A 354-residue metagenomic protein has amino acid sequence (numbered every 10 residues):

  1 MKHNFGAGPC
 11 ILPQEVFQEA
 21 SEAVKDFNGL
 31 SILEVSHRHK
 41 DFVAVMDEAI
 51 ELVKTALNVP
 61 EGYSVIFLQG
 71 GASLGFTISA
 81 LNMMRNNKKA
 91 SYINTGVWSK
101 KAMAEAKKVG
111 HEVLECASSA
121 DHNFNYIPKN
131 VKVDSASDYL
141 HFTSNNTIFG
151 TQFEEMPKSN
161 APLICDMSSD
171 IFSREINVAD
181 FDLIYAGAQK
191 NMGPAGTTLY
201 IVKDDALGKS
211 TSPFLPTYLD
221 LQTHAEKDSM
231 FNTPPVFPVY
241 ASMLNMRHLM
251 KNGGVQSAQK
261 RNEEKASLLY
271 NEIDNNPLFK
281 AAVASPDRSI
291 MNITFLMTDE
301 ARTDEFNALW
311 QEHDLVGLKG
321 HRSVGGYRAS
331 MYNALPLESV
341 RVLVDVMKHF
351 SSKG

Functional and structural regions predicted by a protein language model:
K2, R328-G354: PLP-dependent enzyme catalytic core of the Aspartate aminotransferase-like
K2-I50: A glycine-/small-polar-enriched, mobile loop at the entrance of the PLP active site in fold-type I
G29-G75, N82, V97, E105: Conserved N-terminal alpha-helix of the aminotransferase class I/II PLP-enzyme fold
M84-K100: Conserved PLP-anchoring active-site segment centered on the Schiff-base-forming lysine
A106, S118-I171: Active-site phosphate-binding strand-loop segment of PLP-dependent enzymes
I164, V178-Q189: Conserved active-site segment immediately N-terminal to the catalytic lysine that forms the internal aldimine
A188-Y270, A284, K353-G354: Active-site C-terminal subdomain of aminotransferase-like
F279-L309: Conserved PLP-binding catalytic core of the aspartate aminotransferase-like
